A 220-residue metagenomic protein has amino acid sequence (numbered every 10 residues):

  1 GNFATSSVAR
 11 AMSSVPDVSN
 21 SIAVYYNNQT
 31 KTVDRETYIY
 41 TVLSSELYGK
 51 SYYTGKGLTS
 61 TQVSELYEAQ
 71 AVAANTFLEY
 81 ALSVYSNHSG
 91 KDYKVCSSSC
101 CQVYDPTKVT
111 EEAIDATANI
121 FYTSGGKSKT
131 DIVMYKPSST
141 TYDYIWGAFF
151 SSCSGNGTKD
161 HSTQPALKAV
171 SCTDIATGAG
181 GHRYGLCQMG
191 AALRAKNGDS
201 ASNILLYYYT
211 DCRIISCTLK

Functional and structural regions predicted by a protein language model:
G1-K220: Conserved, single-site charged/polar hotspot
